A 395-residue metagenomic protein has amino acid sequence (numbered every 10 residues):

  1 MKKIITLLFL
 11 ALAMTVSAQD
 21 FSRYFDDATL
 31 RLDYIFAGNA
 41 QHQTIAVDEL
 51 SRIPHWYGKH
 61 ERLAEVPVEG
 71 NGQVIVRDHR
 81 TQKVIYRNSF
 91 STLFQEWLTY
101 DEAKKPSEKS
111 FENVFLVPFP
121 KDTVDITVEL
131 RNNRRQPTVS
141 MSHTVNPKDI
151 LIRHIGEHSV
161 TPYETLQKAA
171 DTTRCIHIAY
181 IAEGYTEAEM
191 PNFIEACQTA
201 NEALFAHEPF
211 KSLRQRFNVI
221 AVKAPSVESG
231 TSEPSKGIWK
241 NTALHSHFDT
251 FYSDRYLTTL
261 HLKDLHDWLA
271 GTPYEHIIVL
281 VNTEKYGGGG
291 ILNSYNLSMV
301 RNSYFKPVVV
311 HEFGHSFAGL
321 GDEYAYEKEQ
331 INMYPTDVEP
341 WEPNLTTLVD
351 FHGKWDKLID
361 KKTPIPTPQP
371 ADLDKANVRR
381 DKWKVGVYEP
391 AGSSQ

Functional and structural regions predicted by a protein language model:
I4-A13: Sec-dependent N-terminal signal peptides
V16-A18: Boundary at the C-terminal end of the N-terminal hydrophobic targeting segment
R23-F36, A40-Q43, Y324-Q395: Replace "(M1/M4/M9/M12/WLM)" with "(e.g., M1/M4/M8/M9/M12/M26/WLM)" and add "not limited to" to clarify scope
Y24-I150: Beta-strand-enriched, solvent-exposed domains that form extended recognition/catalytic surfaces
I150-K211, A221-T231: Fold-level signature of zinc-dependent metallopeptidase catalytic domains
M190-F193, G288-E312: Short pre-active-site segment immediately N-terminal to the catalytic Zn-binding motif
R216-L292: Active-site-proximal segments of metallohydrolase catalytic domains
F313-E329: Catalytic Zn2+-binding segment of zinc metalloproteases
